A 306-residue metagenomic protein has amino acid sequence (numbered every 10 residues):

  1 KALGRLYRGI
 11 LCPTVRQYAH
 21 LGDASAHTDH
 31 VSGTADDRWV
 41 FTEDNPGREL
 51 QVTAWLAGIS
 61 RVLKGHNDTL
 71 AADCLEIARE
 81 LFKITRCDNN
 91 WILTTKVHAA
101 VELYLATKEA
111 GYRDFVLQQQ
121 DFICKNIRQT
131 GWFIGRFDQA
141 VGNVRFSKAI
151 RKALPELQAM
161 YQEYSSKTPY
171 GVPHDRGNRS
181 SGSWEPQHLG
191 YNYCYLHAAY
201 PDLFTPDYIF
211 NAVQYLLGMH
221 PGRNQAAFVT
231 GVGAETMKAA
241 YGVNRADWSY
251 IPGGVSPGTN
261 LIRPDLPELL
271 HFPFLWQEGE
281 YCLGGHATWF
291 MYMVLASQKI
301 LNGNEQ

Functional and structural regions predicted by a protein language model:
K1-S32, H66-I77, F82, C87-W91: Active-site acid/base region of carbohydrate-active enzymes
G9-V62, V97-F122, F133-T168, R176-Q306: Aromatic (Trp/Tyr) and acidic
T53-A57, L70-Y104, G111: Internal metal/ion-chelating core segments
C87, Q120-N126: Solenoid-like repeat scaffolds
W91-I92, R128-Q129, W184-Q187: Short, solvent-exposed loop/turn segments at the edges of secondary structure
